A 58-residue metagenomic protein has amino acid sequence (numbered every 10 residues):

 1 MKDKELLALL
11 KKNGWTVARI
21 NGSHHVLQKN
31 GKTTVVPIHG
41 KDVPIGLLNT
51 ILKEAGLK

Functional and structural regions predicted by a protein language model:
K4-E5, K11-T16, V26-K58: C-terminal structural segments of small proteins and small subunits
I20-H24: Arg/Lys-rich, often Gly-containing low-complexity segments of ribosomal proteins
